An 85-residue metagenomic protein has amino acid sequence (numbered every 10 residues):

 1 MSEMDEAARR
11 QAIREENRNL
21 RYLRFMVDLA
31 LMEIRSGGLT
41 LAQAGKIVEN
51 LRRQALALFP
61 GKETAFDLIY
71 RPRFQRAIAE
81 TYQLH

Functional and structural regions predicted by a protein language model:
M4-L41: N-terminal acidic leader/helix
I13, L41-L56: Short linear, low-complexity motifs centered on an aromatic residue
G37-G38, G45, G61: Residue-identity detector for glycine
N50, A55-H85: Helix-rich interaction surfaces within compact, conserved domain-sized segments that mediate assembly or partner
